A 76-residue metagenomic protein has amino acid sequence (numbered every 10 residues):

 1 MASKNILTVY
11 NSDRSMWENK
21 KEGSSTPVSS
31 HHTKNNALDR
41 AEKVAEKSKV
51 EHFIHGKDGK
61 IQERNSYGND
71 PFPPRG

Functional and structural regions predicted by a protein language model:
M1-K4, I61-G76: A cross-kingdom feature marking charged/low-complexity
M1-R14, F53-H55, G76: Short N-terminal "domain-start" leader segments that mark the transition from disordered tails or signal peptides into
K20-E22: Generic beta-structure capping elements
S24-N35: A short, exposed loop/beta-hairpin motif centered on an aromatic-Gly-Thr core
S25, G59-I61: Residue-level signal for glycine
E42-H55: Short arginine-rich
